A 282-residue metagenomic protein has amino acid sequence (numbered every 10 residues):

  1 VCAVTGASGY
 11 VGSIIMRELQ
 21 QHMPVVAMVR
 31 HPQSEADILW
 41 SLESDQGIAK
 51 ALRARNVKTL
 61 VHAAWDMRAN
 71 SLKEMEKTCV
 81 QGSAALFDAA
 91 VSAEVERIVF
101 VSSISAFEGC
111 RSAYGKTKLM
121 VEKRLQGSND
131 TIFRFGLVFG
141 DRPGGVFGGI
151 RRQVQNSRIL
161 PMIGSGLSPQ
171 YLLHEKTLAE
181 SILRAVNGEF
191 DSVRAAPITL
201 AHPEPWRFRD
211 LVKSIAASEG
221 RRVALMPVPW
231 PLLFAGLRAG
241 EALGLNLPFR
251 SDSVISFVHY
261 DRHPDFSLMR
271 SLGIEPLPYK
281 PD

Functional and structural regions predicted by a protein language model:
V1-H22: N-terminal Rossmann NAD(P)H-binding glycine-rich loop of SDR-like oxidoreductase domains
T5, M28, L60-A64, I98-I104 (+1 more regions): SDR active-site strand-loop-helix element
S34, W40-A85, A89, I104-G109: NAD(P)H-binding glycine-rich loop region in Rossmannoid oxidoreductase-like domains and their noncatalytic homologs
A69, I104-K116, V138-G144: Conserved catalytic-site region of short-chain dehydrogenase/reductase
K123-D141: Conserved beta-loop-beta element that borders a ligand/cofactor-binding pocket
G149-L172, R222-D261: Alpha-helical membrane-targeting segments
R152-L173, T177, S181-A185, S192-A195 (+1 more regions): A conserved pocket-lining segment of Rossmann-fold NAD(P)-dependent short-chain dehydrogenase/reductase
S181-P248, F266-S267, S271-D282: Mid/C-terminal beta-alpha module of Rossmann-like enzyme folds, strongest in SDR-family dehydrogenases/epimerases
